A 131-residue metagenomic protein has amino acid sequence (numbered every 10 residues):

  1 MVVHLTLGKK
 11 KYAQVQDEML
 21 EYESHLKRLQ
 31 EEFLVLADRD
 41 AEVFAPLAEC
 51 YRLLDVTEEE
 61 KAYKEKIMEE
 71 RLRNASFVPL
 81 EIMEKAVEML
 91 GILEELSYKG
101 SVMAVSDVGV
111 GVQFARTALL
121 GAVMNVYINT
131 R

Functional and structural regions predicted by a protein language model:
M1-R131: Conserved, well-structured ligand/cofactor-binding cores
